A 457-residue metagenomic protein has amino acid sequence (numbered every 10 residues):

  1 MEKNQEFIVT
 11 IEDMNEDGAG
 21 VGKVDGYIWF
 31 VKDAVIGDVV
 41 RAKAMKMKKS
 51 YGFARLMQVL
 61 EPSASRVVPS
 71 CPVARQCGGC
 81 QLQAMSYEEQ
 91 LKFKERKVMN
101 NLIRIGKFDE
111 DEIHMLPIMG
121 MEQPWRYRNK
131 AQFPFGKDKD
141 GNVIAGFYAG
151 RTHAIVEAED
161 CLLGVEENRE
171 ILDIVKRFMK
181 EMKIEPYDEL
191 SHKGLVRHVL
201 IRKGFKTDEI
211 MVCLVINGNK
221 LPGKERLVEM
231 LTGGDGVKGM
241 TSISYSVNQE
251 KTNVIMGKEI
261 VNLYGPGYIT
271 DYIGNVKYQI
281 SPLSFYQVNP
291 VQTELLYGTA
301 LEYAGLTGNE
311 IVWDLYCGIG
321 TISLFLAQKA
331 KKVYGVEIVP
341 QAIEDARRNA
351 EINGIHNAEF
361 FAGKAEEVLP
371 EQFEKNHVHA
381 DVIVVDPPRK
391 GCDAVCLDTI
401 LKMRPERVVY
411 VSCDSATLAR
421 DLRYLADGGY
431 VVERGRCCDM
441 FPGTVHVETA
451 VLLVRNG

Functional and structural regions predicted by a protein language model:
M1-V73, D109, E359, E367: Terminal RNA-binding accessory module
E2-E6, E16, P222-G457: Rossmann-like S-adenosyl-L-methionine
E12, R126-D138, V143-A149, I201-G204 (+3 more regions): Short beta-strand elements
G20-D25, G146-A149, C213-V215, A346: Short, acidic/hydrophobic/Gly-rich beta-strand patch recurrent on exposed beta strands that often constitutes part
G37, G164, N289: Short, conserved phosphate/pyrophosphate- and ester-handling motifs at nucleotide-, phospho-/glycolipid
M57-P69, R75-P186, K206, L221: Extended interfacial segments that mediate partner engagement and assembly in macromolecular machines
L116-Q123, E189, H198, R202 (+1 more regions): Short, solvent-exposed loop/turn elements at beta->coil junctions and helix N-caps that rim active or binding pockets
I201, D208-N217, K277-S281, V382: Short, aliphatic-rich beta-strand segments
